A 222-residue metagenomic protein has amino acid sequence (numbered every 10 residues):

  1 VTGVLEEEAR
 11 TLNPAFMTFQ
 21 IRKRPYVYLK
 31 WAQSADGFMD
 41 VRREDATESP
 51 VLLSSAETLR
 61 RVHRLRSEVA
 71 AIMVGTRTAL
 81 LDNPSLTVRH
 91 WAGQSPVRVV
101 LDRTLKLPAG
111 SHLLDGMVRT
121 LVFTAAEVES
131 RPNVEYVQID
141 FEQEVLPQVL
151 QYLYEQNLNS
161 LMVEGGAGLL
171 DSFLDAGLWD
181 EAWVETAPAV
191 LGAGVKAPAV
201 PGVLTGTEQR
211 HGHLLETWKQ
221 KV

Functional and structural regions predicted by a protein language model:
G3, T11-P14, T18-F19, K23-V222: Enzymes that bind and transform nitrogen-containing heteroaromatic metabolites
